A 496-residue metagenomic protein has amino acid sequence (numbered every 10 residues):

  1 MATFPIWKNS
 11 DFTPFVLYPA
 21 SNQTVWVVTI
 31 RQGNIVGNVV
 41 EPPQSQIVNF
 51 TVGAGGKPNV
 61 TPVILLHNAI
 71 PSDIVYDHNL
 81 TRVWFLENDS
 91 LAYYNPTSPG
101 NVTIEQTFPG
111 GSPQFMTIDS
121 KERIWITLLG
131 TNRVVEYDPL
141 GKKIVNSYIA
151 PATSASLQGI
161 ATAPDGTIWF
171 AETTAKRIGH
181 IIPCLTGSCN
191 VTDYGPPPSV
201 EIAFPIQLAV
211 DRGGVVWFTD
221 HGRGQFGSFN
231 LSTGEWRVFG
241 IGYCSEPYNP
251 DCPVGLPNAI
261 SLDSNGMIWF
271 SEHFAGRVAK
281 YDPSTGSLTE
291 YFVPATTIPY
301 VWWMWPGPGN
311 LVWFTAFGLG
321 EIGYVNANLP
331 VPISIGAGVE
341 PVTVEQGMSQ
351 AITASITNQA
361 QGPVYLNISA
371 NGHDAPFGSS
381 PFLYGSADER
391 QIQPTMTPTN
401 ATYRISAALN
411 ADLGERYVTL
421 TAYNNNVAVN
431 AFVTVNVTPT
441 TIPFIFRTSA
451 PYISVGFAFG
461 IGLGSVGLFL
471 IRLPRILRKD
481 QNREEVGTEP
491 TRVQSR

Functional and structural regions predicted by a protein language model:
M1-T29, Q44, V48-V52, K57-N59 (+2 more regions): An edge-strand/N-cap motif at the start of beta-rich repeat modules
A2-W7, N59-L65, G100-T107, K143-A150 (+3 more regions): A short beta-strand motif characteristic of beta-propeller blades
N9-S21, H67-L80, P109-S120, A152-P164 (+3 more regions): Beta-rich, blade/repeat-based domains predominating in secreted/periplasmic proteins but also intracellular
V25-N34, N38-E41, D77, V83-D89 (+5 more regions): Conserved beta-strand positions in repeat-built beta-propeller and related beta-rich domains
S45-V48, S90-A92, N132-V135, K176-H180 (+3 more regions): A short loop-to-beta-strand structural motif that recurs across blades of beta-propeller domains
T51-G56, N95-P99, Y137-K142, I182-G187 (+3 more regions): Short loop/turn segments that connect beta-strands within beta-propeller blades
I298-V331: Blade-level signature of beta-propeller repeat domains, shared across WD40, Kelch, NHL, RCC1 and BNR/Asp-box propellers
L329-R496: Long beta-sheet-rich domains in secretory-pathway and surface-associated proteins
